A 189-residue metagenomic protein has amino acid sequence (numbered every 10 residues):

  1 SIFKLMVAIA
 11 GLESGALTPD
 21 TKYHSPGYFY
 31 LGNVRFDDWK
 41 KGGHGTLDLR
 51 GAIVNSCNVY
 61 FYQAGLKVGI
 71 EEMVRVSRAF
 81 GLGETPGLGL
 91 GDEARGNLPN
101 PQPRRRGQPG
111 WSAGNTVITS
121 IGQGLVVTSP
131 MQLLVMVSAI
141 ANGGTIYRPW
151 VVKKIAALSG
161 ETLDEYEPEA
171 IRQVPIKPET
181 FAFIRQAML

Functional and structural regions predicted by a protein language model:
S1, M6-L189: Beta-lactam-recognizing serine transpeptidase/beta-lactamase-like catalytic domain environment
